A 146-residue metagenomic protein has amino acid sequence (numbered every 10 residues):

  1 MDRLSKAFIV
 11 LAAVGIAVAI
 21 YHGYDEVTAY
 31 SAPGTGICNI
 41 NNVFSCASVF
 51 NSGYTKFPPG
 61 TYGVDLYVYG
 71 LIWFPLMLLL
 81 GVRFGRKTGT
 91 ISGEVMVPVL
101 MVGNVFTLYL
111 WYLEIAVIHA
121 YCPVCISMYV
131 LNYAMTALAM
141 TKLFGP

Functional and structural regions predicted by a protein language model:
M1-P146: Membrane-interfacial helix-loop segments of redox and metal-homeostasis proteins, especially TM-loop-TM junctions
